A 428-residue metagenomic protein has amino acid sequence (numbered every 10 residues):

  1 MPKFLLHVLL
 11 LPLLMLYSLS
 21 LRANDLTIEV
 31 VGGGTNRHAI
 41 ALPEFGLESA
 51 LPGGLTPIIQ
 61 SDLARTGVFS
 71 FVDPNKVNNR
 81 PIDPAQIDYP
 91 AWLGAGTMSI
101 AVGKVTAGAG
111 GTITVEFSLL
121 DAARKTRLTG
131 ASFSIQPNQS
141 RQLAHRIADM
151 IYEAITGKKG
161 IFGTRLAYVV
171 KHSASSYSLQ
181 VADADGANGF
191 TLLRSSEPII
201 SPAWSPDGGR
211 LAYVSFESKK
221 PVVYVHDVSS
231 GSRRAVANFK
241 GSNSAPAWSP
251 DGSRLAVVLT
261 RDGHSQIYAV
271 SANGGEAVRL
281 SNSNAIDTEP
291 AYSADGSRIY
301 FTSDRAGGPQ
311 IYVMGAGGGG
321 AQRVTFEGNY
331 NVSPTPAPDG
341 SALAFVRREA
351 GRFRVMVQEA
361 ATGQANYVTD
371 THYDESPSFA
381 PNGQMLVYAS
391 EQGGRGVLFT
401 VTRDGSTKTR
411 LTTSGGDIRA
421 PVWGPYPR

Functional and structural regions predicted by a protein language model:
T27-P90, A101-A107: Short beta-strand->alpha-helix linker/helix-N-cap micro-motif that forms a surface specificity/interaction loop
P84-M150: Amphipathic beta-strand/beta-sheet edge segments enriched in Tyr/Trp
V102, L166-V169, R210-V214, R254-V258 (+3 more regions): Residue position within the beta-strands of beta-propeller blades
G111-T114, A174-Q180, K220-Y224, H264-Y268 (+3 more regions): Structural motif
K158-T164, S201-R210, P246-R254, P290-R298 (+3 more regions): Blade-terminus and WD-like Trp-Asp/Gly-His loop motifs, strongest in beta-propeller folds
D183-I200, H226-S244, V270-T288, M314-Y330 (+2 more regions): Multi-bladed beta-propeller domains
